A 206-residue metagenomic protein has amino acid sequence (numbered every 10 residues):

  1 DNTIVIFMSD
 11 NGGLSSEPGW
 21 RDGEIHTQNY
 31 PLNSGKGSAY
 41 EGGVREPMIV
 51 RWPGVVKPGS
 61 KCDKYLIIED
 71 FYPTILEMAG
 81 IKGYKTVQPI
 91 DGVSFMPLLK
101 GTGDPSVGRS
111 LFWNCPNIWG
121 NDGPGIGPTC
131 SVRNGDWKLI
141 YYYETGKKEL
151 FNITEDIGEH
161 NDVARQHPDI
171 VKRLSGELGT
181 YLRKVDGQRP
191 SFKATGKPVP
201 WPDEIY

Functional and structural regions predicted by a protein language model:
D1-T3: Short acidic capping loops at alpha-helix termini that bridge into adjacent secondary structure
F7, Q88-P89, D186-P198: Short, flexible loop/turn segments with low-complexity composition
G13-A39, V56-S60, K64, E69-I153 (+2 more regions): C-terminal cap/loop subdomain of S1 sulfatases and analogous C-terminal strand-loop tails that border
P18, N161-D169: Active-site-proximal N-terminal segment of extracellular/periplasmic enzymes that hydrolyze or transfer
R45-E46: Catalytic cores of eukaryotic secretory-pathway lumenal/extracellular enzymes that build and remodel glycoconjugates
D156: Intrinsically disordered, low-complexity polar regions and short flexible loop motifs
